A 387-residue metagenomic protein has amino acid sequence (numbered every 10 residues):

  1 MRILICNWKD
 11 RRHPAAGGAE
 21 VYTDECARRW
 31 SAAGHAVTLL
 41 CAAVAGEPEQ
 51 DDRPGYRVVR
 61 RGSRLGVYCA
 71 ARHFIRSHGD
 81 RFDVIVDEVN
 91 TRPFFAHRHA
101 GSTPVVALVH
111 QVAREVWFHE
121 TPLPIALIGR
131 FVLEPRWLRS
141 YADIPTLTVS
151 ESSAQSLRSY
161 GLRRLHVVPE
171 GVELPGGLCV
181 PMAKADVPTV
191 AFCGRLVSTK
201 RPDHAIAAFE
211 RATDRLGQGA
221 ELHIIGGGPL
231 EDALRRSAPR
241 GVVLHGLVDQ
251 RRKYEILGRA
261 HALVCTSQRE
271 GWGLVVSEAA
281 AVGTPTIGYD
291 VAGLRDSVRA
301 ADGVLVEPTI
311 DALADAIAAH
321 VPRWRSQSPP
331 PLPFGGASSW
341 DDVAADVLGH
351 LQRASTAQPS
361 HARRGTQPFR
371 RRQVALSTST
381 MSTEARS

Functional and structural regions predicted by a protein language model:
A113, P124-T146, Q155: Membrane-proximal helix-turn-helix segments that form the acceptor-binding/catalytic region of lipid-linked
L147, P181-E210: Conserved donor-binding/catalytic core segment of Leloir-type glycosyltransferases
S152, G171: Carbohydrate-associated surface elements
Y160, R325-S355, R364, F369: A charged, aromatic-enriched C-terminal amphipathic alpha-helix characteristic of glycosyltransferases across folds
D232-R252: Nucleotide-activated donor-binding/catalytic signature segment of Leloir-type glycosyltransferases, i.e., the conserved
Q268: Aromatic "clamp/platform" in nucleotide-sugar-dependent glycosyltransferases that forms part of the donor/acceptor
V276, P285-G288: Short hydrophobic beta-strand element within catalytic cores of glycosyltransferases and related nucleotide-activated
A300, V304-D311, A318-W324: Conserved acidic donor-binding segment of nucleotide-sugar-dependent glycosyltransferases
